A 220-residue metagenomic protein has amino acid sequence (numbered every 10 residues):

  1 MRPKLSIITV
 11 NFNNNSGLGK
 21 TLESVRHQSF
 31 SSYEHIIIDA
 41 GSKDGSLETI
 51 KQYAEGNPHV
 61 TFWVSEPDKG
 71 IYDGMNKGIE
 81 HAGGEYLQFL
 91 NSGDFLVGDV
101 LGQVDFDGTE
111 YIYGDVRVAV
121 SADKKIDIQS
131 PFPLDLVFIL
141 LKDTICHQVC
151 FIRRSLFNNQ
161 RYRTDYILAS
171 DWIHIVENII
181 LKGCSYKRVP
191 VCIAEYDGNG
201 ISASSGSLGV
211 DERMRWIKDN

Functional and structural regions predicted by a protein language model:
M1-H27: N-proximal low-complexity "stem/linker" segments adjacent to membrane-targeting elements
P3-S6, E34, I173: Cell-envelope/extracellular polymer assembly enzymes that use nucleotide-activated donors
L18-G19, D44-Y53, D99: Acidic helix N-cap motif at the loop->helix transition within catalytic regions of sugar-transfer enzymes
T21, S65-A82: Glycine-rich, basic loop-to-helix element that forms the pyrophosphate-binding segment of sugar-nucleotide handling
S31, D39-E48, N91-G93: A conserved acidic beta->alpha catalytic loop
L87: Short aromatic/hydrophobic "clamp" motif used to bind/position activated sugar donors
F95-I126: Conserved donor NDP-sugar-binding/catalytic core segment of glycosyltransferases
P131-W216: Conserved nucleotide-sugar donor-binding catalytic segment
